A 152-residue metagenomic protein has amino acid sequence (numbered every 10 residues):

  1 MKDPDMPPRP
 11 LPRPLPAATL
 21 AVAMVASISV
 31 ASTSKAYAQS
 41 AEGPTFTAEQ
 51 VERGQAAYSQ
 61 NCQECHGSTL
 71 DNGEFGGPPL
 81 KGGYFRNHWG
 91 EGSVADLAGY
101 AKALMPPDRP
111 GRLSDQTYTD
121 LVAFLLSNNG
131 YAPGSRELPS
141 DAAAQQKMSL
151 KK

Functional and structural regions predicted by a protein language model:
M1-P14: N-terminal secretory signal peptides that target proteins for export/translocation
A17-S29: Bacterial N-terminal signal peptides
S34-A57: Electrostatic cytochrome c docking/interface patches
Q39, P78-F85, P139-A143: Short linear capping/connector segments at secondary-structure termini
A48-E49, Q55-P79, R86, G90-E91 (+2 more regions): Periplasmic/extracellular electron-transfer cofactor-ligation site, primarily the c-type cytochrome heme-c attachment
L80-D96, P107-T119, K152: Electron-transfer interface patches adjacent to heme c in soluble/periplasmic c-type cytochromes and di-/multiheme
D108-K152: Flexible coil segments in periplasmic/lumen-exposed cytochrome c-class electron-transfer proteins
